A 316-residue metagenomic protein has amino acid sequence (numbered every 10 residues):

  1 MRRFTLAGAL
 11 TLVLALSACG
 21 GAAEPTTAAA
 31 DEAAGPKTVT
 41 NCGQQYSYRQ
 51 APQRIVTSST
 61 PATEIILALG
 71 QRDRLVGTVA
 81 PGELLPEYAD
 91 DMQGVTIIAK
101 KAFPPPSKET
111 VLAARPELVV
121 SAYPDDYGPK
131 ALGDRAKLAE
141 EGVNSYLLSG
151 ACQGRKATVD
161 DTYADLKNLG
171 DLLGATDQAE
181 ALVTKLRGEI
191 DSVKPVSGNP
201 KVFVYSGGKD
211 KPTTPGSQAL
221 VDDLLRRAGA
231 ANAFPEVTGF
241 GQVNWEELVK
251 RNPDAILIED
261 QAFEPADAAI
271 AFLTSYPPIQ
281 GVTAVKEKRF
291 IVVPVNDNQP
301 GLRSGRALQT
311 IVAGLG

Functional and structural regions predicted by a protein language model:
M1-E64, D171-Y205, G314-G316: Bacterial Sec-exported substrate-binding components of ABC uptake systems
N41-G43, I98-E109, P129, V237-W245: Short helix-initiation/N-cap motifs at beta->coil->alpha
R54, S58-A114, L118, Y123-Y127: A short, structured surface patch at a secondary-structure boundary
S59, Y123-D126, G150, V237 (+2 more regions): Short secondary-structure boundary segments
P61-I65, Q71, S107, K130 (+12 more regions): Stable alpha-helical elements in mature extracytoplasmic
G82-L84, A102, T214-F240: Alpha-helical, coiled-coil/dimerization segments enriched in small aliphatic residues
L85-P86, D125-G133, V143-N168, N199-L220 (+1 more regions): Extracytoplasmic ligand-binding site segments that recognize negatively charged/polar headgroups
K156-D165, G170-D171, E180, R251 (+1 more regions): Structured C-terminal subdomain patch of bacterial secreted/periplasmic proteins
